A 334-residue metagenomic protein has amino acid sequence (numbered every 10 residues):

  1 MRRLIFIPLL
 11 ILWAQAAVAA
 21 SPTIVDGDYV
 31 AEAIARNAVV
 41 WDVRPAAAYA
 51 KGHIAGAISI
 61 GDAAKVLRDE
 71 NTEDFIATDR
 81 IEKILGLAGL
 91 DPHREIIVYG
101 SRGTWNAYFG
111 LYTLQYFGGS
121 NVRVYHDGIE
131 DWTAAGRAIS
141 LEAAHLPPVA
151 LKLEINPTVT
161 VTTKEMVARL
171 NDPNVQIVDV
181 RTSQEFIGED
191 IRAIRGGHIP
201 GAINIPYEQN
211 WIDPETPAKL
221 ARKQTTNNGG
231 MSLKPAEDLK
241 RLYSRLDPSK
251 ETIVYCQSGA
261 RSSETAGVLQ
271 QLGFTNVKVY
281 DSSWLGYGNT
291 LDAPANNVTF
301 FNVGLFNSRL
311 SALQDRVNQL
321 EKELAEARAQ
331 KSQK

Functional and structural regions predicted by a protein language model:
I5-A16: Bacterial N-terminal signal peptides
A19-V39, A46-I97, S101-Q176, V180 (+1 more regions): Rhodanese-like catalytic fold shared by cysteine-dependent sulfurtransferases and DSP/PTP-type phosphatases
